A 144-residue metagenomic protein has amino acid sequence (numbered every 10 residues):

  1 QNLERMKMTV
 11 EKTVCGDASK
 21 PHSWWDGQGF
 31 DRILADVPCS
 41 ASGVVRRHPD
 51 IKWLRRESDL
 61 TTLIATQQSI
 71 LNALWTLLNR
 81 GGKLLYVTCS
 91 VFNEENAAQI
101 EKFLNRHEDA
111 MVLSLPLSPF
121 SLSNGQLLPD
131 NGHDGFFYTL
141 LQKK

Functional and structural regions predicted by a protein language model:
Q1-K144: S-adenosylmethionine
